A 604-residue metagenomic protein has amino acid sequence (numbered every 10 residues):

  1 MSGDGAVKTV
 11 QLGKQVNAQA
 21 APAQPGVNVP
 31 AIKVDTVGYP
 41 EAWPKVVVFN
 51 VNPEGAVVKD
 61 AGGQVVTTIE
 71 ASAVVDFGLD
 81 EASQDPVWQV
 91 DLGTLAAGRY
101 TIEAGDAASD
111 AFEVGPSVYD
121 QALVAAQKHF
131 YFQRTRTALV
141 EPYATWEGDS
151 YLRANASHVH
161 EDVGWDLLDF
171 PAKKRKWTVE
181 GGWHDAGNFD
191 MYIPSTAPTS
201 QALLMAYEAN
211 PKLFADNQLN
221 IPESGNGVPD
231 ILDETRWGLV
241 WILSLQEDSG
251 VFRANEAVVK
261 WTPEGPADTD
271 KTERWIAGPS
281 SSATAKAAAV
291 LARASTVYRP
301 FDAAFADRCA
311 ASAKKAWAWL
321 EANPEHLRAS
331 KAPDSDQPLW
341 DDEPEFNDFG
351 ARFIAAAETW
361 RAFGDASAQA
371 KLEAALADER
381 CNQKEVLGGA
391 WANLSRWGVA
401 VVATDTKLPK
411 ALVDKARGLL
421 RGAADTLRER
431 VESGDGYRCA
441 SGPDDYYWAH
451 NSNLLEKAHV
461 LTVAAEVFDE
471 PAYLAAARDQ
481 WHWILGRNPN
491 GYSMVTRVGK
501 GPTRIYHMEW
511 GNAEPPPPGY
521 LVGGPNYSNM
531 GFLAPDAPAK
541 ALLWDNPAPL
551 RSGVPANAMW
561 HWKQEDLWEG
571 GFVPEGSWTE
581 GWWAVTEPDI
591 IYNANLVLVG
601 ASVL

Functional and structural regions predicted by a protein language model:
M1-G3: Short beta-strand-plus-loop segments that form exposed binding edges in beta-rich domains
V16-I32, S109-E147: Low-complexity, Pro/Ser/Thr- and charge-rich linker/hinge segments at domain boundaries
T36-G105, D110, K128, Q133-A197 (+9 more regions): Aromatic (Trp/Tyr) and acidic
M205-W237, D270-W275, R293-A310: Short coil/linker segments at helix-helix boundaries
P211-F214, E247, R253-E256, A332 (+3 more regions): Short, solvent-exposed loop/turn and secondary-structure capping segments
P229-V251: Carboxylate/His-rich catalytic cores and anion/metal-binding grooves
K314-A318, E325: Hydrophobic, small-residue-rich alpha-helical packing segments that form membrane-like cores
A377-V386: Solenoid-like repeat scaffolds
